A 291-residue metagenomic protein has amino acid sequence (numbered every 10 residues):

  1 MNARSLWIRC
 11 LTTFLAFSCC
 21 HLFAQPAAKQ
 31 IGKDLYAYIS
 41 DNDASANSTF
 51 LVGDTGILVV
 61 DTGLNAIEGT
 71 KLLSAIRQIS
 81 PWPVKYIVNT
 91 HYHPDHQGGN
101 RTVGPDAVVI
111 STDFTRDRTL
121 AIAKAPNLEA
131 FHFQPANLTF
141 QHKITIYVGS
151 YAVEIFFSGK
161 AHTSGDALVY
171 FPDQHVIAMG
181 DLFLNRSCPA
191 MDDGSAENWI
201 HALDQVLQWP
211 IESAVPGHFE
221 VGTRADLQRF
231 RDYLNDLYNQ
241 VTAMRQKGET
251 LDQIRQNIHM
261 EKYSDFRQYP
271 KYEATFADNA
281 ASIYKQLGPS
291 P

Functional and structural regions predicted by a protein language model:
M1-L11: Bacterial N-terminal signal peptides that target proteins for export
F14, L22, Q208-W209, V221-P291: Accessory terminal helices/loops
Q25, Q30-I31, T115-S158, T163-G165 (+3 more regions): Metallo-beta-lactamase
A28-S74, A167-M179: Conserved beta-strand hairpin/beta-sheet module of binuclear metal-dependent hydrolase folds, prominently
D34, L51, D61, I76 (+10 more regions): Divalent metal-coordination and catalytic microenvironments
D54-L58, A66-I110: Active-site metal-binding motif and surrounding structural segment of the metallo-beta-lactamase
G56-L58, T62-A66, T145, A152-A243: Metallo-beta-lactamase
